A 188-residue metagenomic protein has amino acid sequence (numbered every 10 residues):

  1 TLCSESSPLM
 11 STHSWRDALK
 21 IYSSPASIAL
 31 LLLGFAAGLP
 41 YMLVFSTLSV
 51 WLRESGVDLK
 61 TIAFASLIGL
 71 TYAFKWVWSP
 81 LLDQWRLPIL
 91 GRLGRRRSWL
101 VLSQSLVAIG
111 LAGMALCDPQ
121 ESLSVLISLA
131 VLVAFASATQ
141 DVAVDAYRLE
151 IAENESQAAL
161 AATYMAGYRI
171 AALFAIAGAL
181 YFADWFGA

Functional and structural regions predicted by a protein language model:
H13-Y72: Helix-loop boundary and gating motifs at the non-cytosolic
F35, G110-G113, E121-Q140: Hydrophobic core of transmembrane alpha-helices in multi-pass small-molecule transporters, especially MFS/SLC-type
L59, N154-T163: Loop-to-transmembrane helix entry/capping segments in MFS-fold secondary transporters and related SLC/MFSD carriers
K75, A159-A179: Glycine-rich segments within core transmembrane alpha-helices of 12-TM secondary carriers
D83-Q84, A115, F174-A188: Transmembrane alpha-helix termini and helix-breaking/packing motifs in multi-pass membrane transporters
Q84-Q104: Cytoplasmic membrane-interface "Motif A"-like loop-to-helix N-cap segments of 12-TM Major Facilitator Superfamily
L100-Q120: C-terminal ends and interior cores of transmembrane alpha-helices in multi-pass membrane transporters/permeases
T139-A152: Intracellular juxtamembrane helix-capping segments at the cytosolic ends of symmetry-related transmembrane helices
